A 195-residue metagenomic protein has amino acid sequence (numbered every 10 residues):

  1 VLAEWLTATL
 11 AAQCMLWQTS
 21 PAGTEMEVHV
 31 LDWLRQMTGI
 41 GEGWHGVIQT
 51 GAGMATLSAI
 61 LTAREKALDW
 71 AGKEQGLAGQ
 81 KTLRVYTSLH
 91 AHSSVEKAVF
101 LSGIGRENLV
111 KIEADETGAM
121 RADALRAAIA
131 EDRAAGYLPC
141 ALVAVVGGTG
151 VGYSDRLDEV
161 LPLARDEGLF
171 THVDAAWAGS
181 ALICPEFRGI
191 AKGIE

Functional and structural regions predicted by a protein language model:
V1-G43: N-terminal entrance/gating region of PLP-dependent enzymes' catalytic architecture
V47-I48: Interfacial segments of alpha-helical transmembrane regions
G51, A55-E195: Conserved PLP-enzyme active-site core in the AAT-like
